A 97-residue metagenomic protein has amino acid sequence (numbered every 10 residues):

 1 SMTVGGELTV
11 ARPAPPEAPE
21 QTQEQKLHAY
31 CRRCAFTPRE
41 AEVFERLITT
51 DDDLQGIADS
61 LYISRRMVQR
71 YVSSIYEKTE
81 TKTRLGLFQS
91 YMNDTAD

Functional and structural regions predicted by a protein language model:
T3-G5, P16-E20, H28-C31, S73-D97: Basic, Lys/Arg-enriched C-terminal extension of HTH/homeodomain DNA-binding domains
E7-A11: Short, hydrophobic/proline-enriched secondary-structure or compact coil segments at domain edges
A18-Q21, C34-A35, R65-R66: Short helix-capping and inter-helix turn/linker motifs at the boundaries of alpha-helical repeat units
Q25-P38: Short, Lys/Arg-enriched anionic-surface-contact patches
R39-V43, L54: The N-cap/first-turn positions of alpha helices within or immediately adjacent to helix-turn-helix DNA-binding domains
L47-D51, Y91: Short helix-to-turn junction characteristic of helix-turn-helix DNA-binding domains, especially the helix
T50-G86: Recognition helix of helix-turn-helix DNA-binding domains
